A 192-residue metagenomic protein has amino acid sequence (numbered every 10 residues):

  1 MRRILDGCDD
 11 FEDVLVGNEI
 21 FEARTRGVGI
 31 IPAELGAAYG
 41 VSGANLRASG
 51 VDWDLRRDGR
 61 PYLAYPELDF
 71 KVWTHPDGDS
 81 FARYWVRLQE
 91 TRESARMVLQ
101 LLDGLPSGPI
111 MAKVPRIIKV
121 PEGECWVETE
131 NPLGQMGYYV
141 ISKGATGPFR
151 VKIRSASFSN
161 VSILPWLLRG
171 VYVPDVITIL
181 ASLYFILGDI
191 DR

Functional and structural regions predicted by a protein language model:
M1-R192: Active-site bordering "gate/hinge" segments that shape substrate access to catalytic or cofactor-binding pockets
